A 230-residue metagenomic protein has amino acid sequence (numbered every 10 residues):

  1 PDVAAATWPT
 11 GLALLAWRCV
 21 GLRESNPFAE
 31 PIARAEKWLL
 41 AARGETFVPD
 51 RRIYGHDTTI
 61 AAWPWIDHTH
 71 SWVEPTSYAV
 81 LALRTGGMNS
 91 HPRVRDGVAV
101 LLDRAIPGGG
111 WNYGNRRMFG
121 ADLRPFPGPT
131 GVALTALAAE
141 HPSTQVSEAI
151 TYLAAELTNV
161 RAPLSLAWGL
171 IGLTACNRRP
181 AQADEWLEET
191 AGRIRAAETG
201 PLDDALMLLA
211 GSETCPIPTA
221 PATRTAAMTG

Functional and structural regions predicted by a protein language model:
P1-A99, I106-E148, E156-A183, R195-G230: An alpha-helical repeat/solenoid feature that recognizes helix-turn-helix modules
W186-L187: Protein-protein interaction modules outside structured cores
